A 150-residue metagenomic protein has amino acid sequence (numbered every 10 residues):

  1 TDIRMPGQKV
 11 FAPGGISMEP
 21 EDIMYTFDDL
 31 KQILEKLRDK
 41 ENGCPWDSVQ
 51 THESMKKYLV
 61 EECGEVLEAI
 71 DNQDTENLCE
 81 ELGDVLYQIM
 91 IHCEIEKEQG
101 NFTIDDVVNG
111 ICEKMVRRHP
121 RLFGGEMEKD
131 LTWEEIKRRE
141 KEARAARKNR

Functional and structural regions predicted by a protein language model:
K9-V10: Polybasic, lysine-rich low-complexity intrinsically disordered segments
G14-G15: Short intrinsically disordered terminal tails
M18-E81, Y87-R150: Flexible "arm" and connector segments at domain edges
